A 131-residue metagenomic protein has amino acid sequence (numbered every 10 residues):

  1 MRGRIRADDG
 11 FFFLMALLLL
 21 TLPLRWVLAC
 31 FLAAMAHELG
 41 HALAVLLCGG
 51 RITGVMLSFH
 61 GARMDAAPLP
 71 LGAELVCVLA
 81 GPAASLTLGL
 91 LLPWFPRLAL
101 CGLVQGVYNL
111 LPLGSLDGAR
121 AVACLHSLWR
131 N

Functional and structural regions predicted by a protein language model:
M1-N131: Hydrophobic transmembrane alpha-helices and their immediate loop junctions in multi-pass integral membrane proteins
